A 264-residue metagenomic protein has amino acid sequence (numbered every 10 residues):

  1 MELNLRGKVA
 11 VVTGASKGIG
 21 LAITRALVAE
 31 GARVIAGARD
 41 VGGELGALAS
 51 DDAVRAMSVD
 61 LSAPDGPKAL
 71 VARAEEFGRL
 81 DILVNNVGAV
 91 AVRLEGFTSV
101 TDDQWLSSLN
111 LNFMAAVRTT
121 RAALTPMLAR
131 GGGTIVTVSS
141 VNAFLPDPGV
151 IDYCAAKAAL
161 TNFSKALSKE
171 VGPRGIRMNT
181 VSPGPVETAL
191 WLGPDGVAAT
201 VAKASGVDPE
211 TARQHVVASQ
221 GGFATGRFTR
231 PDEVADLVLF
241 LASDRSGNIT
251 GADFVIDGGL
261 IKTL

Functional and structural regions predicted by a protein language model:
V9, S16-K17: Conserved glycine-rich cofactor-binding loop
R93-F97, T101-L109, S219: Substrate-binding pocket helix/loop in short-chain dehydrogenase/reductase
L94, L145, R227, V238-L239 (+2 more regions): Short C-terminal tail/terminal secondary-structure segment of NAD(P)H-dependent dehydrogenase/reductase domains
T120, A156, S164: Active-site helix of classical SDR
T125, K169-E170, G247: Alpha-helical segment proximal to the catalytic Tyr-Lys
S140: Residue(s) in the substrate-gating loop at a strand-loop-helix junction that position the organic substrate next
G172, R177, I249-G251: Short, small/polar-rich loop/turn modules that mediate ligand/substrate recognition or access, typified
